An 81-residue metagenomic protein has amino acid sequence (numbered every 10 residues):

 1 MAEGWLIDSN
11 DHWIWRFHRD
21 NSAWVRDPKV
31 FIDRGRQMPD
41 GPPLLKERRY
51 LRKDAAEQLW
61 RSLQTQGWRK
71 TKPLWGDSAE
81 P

Functional and structural regions predicted by a protein language model:
M1-P81: Terminus-proximal functional modules
